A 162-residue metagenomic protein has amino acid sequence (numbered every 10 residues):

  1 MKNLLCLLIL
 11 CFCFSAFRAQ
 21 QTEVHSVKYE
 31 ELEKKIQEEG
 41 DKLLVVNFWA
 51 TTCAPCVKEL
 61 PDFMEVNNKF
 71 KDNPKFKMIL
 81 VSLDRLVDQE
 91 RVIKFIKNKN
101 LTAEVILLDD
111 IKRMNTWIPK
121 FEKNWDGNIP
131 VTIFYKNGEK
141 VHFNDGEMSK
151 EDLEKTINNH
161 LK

Functional and structural regions predicted by a protein language model:
M1-H25, K162: Bacterial Sec-dependent N-terminal signal peptides
E23-L43: A short beta-strand-turn-helix
E39-L44, P74-K77, L101-E104: Loop/turn elements at helix/coil->beta-strand transitions in domains of secreted/extracellular proteins
K42-L44, W49-T52, R85, N128: Short pre-active-site segment immediately N-terminal to redox-active cysteine/selenocysteine motifs in thiol-based
F48-D62: Conserved redox-active cysteine motifs that mediate thiol-disulfide chemistry, especially di-cysteine Cys-X(1-2)-Cys
P61-K99, R113-I118: Structural microenvironment flanking redox-active thiols in thiol-disulfide oxidoreductases
I96-I129: Short, internal strand/loop/helix patches that form the active-site neighborhood or redox-interaction surface
I129-K162: Thiol-/selenol-based redox modules, centered on thioredoxin-like and closely related oxidoreductase domains
